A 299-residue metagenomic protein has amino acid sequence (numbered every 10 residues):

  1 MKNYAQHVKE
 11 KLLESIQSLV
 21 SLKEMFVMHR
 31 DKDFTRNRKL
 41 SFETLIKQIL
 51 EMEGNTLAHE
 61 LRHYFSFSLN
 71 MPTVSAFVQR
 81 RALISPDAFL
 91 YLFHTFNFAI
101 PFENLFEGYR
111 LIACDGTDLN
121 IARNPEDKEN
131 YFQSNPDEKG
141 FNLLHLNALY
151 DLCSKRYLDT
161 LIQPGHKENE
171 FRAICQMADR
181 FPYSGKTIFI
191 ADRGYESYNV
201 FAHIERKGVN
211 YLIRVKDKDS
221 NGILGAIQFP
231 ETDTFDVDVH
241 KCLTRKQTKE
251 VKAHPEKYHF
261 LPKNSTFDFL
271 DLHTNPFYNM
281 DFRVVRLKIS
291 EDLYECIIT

Functional and structural regions predicted by a protein language model:
M1-N55, H63, F77-I84, Y91-L92 (+4 more regions): Single, function-defining residue in the core of a domain
L57, N70: Flexible coil/turn residues that form the inter-helical turn or adjacent wing/linker of helix-turn-helix
E60-F67: Short alpha-helical "recognition helix" segments of helix-turn-helix
A88-I100: Short Lys/Arg-enriched helix C-cap and helix-to-coil transition segments that create basic nucleic-acid-contact patches
R110-I112: Conserved beta-strand elements of the Class I
F132: Extracytosolic and intramembrane catalytic regions of membrane-associated proteins in envelope/secretory systems
